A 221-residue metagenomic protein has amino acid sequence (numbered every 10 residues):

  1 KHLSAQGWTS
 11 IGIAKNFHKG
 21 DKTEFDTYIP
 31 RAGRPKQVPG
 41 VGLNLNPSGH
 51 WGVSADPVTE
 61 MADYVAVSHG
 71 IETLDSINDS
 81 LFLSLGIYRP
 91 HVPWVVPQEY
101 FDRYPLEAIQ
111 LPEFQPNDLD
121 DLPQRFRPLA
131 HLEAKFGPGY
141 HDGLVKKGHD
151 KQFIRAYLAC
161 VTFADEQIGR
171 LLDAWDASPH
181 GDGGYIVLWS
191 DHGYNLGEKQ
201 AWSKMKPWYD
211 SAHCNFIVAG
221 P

Functional and structural regions predicted by a protein language model:
K1-A62, A66, Q98, K204: Catalytic-site neighborhoods of secreted/periplasmic enzymes that process anionic sulfate/phosphate groups
L3, L81-I87, Y157, V161-A164 (+3 more regions): Beta-strand elements within well-structured catalytic alpha/beta cores of enzymes that handle phosphate/sulfate esters
N16-K19, I87-V92, I109, L144 (+3 more regions): Short, solvent-exposed loop/turn segments at secondary-structure junctions
K22-Q37, E60-D118, L122, D176-Y185 (+1 more regions): Active-site regions of oxyanion-processing enzymes, predominantly non-cytosolic
P47-A55, E133-R155, A219-P221: Short glycine/proline-rich turn/loop motifs
T59-M61, I154-T162, K206-C214: A short beta-strand-to-alpha-helix junction
Y64-D75, H141-G184: A long, amphipathic alpha-helix that forms part of the scaffold/cap immediately adjacent to metal-dependent active
V95-E99, A174-P221: Histidine-centered active-site microenvironments of extracellular/periplasmic hydrolases and transferases
